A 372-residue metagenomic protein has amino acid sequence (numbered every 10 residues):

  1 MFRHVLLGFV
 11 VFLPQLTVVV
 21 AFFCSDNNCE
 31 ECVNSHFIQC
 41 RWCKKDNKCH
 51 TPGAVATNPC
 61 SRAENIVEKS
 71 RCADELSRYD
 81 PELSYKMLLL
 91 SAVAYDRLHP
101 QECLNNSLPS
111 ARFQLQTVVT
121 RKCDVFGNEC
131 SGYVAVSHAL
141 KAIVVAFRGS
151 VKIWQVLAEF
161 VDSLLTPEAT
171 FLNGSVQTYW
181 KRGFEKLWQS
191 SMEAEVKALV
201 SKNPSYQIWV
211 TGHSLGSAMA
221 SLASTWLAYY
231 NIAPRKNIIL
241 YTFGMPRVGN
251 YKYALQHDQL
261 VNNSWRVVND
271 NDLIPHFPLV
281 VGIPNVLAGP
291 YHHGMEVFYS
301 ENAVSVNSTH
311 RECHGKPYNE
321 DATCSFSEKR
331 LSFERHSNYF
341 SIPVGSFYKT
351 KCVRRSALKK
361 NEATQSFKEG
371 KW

Functional and structural regions predicted by a protein language model:
F2-A21: Cleavable N-terminal signal peptides of Sec/SRP-targeted secreted and luminal proteins
V11, S35, A63-S110: Charged, compositionally biased non-catalytic regions
F23-C29: Disulfide-bonded cysteine-rich modules in secreted/extracellular proteins, activating on the conserved Cys frameworks
E31-R62, V67: Extracellular Cys-Trp
C43, V93, S137, A146-S150 (+2 more regions): Structured beta-strand/turn binding interfaces of compact recognition modules in eukaryotic regulators
H99, N105-T211, Y229-N237, L260-N262 (+1 more regions): A conserved cap/lid and substrate-binding interface adjacent to the catalytic center of lipid-processing enzymes
K141, K186-T211, T225-W372: Serine hydrolase/lipase
G212-G216, A220: Gly/Ala-rich beta-loop-alpha elbow adjacent to hydrolase catalytic centers
